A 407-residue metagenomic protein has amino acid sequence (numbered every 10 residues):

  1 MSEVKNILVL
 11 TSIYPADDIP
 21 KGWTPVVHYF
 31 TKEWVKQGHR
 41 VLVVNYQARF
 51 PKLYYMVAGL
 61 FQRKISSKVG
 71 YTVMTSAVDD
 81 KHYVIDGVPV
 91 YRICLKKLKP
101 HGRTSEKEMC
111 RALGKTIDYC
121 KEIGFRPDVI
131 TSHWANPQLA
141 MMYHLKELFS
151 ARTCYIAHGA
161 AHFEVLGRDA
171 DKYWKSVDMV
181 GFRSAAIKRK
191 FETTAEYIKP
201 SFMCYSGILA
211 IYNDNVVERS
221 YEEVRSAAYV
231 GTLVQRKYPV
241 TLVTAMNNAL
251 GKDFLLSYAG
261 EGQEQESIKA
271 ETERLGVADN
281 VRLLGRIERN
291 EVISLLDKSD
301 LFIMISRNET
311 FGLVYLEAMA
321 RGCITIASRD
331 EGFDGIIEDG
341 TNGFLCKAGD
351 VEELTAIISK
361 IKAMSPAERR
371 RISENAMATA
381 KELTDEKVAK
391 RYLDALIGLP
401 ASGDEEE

Functional and structural regions predicted by a protein language model:
G181, R219-M246, S257: Conserved donor-binding/catalytic core segment of Leloir-type glycosyltransferases
A186, G207: Carbohydrate-associated surface elements
K269-I287: Nucleotide-activated donor-binding/catalytic signature segment of Leloir-type glycosyltransferases, i.e., the conserved
R286-I287, S294-S299: Short alpha-helical donor nucleotide-sugar binding micro-motif in glycosyltransferases
R307: Aromatic "clamp/platform" in nucleotide-sugar-dependent glycosyltransferases that forms part of the donor/acceptor
I324-A327, I337: Short hydrophobic beta-strand element within catalytic cores of glycosyltransferases and related nucleotide-activated
D339-G340, F344-V351, K360-P366: Conserved acidic donor-binding segment of nucleotide-sugar-dependent glycosyltransferases
A367-E382, D394: A short, well-ordered alpha-helix in the C-terminal region of glycosyltransferases
